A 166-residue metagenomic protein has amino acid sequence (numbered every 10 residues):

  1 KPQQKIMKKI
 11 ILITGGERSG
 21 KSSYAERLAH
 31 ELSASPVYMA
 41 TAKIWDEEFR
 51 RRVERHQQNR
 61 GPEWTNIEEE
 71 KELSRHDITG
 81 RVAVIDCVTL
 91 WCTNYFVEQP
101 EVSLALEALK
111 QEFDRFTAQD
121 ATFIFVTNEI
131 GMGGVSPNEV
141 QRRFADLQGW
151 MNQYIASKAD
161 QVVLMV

Functional and structural regions predicted by a protein language model:
K1-I6: Short, Lys/Arg-enriched N-terminal segments with co-localized hydrophobic residues within the first ~10-30 amino acids
K8-D77: Conserved P-loop
L12, V82-V84, I124-V126: Structural motif
A25, H56, V84, N128 (+1 more regions): Residue-level signal for inorganic ion chemistry
L32, D77-R81, A118-D120: Glycine-rich phosphate-binding loop signature in dinucleotide/nucleotide-binding domains
P36, A83, Q161-L164: Short, well-ordered beta-strand core segments
P62-A108: Helix-adjacent hinge/juxtasegments
C92-V166: Replace "adjacent to P-loop NTPase cores in ATP/GTP-dependent enzymes" with "adjacent to NTP-binding cores
